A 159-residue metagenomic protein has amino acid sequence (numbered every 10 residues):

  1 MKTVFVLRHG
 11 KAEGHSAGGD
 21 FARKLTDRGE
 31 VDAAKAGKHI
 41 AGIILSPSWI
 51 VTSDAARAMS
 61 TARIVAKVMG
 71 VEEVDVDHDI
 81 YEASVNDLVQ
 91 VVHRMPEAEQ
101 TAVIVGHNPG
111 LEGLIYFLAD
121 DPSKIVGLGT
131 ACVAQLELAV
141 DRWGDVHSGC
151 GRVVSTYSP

Functional and structural regions predicted by a protein language model:
K2-D79, A83, K124-G129: Active-site-proximal alpha-helix that buttresses catalytic centers in soluble enzyme cores
V4, E97-G106: Generic beta-sheet signal
G19-A22, I64-V68, V89-V92, F117-D120 (+1 more regions): Short, glycine/charged-enriched secondary-structure capping and boundary segments
I43-L45, M95-Q100: Glycine-rich phosphate-binding loop signature in dinucleotide/nucleotide-binding domains
I80-P96: Short phosphate-binding loop-to-helix
N108-P109, G113-K124: Flexible, glycine-rich active-site loops centered on histidine and acidic residues that chelate a metal or position
P122-V154: Domain-level recognition of soluble alpha/beta enzyme cores, biased toward histidine phosphatases/phosphomutases
